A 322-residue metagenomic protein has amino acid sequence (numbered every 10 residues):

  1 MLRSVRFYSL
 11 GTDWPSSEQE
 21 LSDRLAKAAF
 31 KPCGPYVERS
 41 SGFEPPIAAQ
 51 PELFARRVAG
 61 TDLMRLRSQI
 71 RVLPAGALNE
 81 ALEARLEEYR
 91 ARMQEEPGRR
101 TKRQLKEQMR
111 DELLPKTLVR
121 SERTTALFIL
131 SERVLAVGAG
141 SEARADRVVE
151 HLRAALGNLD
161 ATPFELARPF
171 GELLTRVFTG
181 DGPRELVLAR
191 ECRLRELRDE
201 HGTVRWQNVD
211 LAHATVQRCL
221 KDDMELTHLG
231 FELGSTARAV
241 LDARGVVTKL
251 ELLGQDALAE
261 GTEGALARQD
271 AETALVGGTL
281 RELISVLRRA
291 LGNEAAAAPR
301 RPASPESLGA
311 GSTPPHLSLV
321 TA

Functional and structural regions predicted by a protein language model:
M1-A322: Intrinsically disordered, low-complexity, charge-rich terminal extensions of nucleic-acid-associated complexes
